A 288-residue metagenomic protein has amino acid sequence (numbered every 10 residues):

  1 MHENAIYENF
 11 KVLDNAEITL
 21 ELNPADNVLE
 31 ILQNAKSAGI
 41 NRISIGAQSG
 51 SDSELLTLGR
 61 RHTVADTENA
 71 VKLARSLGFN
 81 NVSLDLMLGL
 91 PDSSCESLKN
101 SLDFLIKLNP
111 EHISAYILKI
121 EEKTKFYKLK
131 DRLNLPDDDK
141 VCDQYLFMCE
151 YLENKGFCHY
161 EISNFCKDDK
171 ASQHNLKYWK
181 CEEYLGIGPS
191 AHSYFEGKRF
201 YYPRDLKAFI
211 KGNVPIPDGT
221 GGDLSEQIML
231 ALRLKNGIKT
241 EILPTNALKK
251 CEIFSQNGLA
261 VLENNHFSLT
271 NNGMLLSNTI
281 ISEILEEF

Functional and structural regions predicted by a protein language model:
M1-I242: C-terminal scaffold of the Radical SAM
K207-S282, F288: Basic, glycine-rich polyanion-binding accessory segments appended to enzymes
